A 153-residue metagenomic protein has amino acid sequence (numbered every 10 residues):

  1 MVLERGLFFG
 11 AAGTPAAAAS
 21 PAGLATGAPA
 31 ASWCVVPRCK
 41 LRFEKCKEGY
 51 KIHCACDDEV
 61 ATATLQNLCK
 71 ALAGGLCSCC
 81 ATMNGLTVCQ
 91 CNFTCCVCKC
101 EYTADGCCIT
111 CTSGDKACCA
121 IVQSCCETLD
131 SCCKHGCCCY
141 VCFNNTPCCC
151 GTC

Functional and structural regions predicted by a protein language model:
V2-A31, V36-L41: Intrinsically disordered, low-complexity polar/charged tails and linkers
V2-G13, C54-C56, T112-S113, D130: A broadly tuned "polar low-complexity/structure-edge" signature
F9, G13-A16, T26, I52 (+3 more regions): Polar low-complexity intrinsically disordered regions enriched in Ser/Thr and small residues
S20-C34, L65-F93: Short amphipathic alpha-helix segments
W33-D58, T62, N67-K70, A104-G106 (+3 more regions): Intrinsically disordered, low-complexity terminal tails/loops enriched in metal-binding residues
A55-N84, D115-C138: Extended intrinsically disordered, low-complexity coil regions enriched in Ser, Thr, Gly, Ala and often Pro
S78-S124: Short, solvent-exposed interaction modules
C80-C91, G136-T152: An internal, short helix-loop-strand segment that often contains or flanks glycine-aspartate motifs
